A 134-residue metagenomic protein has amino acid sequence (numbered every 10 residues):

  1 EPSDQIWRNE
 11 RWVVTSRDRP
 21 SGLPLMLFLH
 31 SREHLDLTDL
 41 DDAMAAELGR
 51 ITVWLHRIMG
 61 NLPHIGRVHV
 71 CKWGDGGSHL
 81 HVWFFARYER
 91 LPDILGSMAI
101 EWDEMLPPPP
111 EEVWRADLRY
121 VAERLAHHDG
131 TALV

Functional and structural regions predicted by a protein language model:
E1-V134: HIT superfamily nucleotide-processing domains
